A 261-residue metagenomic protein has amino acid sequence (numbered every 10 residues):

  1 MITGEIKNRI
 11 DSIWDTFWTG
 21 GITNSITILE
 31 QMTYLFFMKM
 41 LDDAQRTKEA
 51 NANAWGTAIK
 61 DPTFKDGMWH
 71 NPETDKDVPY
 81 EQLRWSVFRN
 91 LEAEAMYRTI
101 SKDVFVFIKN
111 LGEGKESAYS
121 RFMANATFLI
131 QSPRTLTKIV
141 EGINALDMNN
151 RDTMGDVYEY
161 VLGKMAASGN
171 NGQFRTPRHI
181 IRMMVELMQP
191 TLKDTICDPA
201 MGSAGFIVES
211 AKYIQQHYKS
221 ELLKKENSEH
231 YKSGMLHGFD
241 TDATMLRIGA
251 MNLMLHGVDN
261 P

Functional and structural regions predicted by a protein language model:
M1-L192, N260-P261: Non-catalytic, mostly N-terminal accessory regions of nucleic-acid modification and defense proteins
N170-P261: Conserved S-adenosyl-L-methionine
